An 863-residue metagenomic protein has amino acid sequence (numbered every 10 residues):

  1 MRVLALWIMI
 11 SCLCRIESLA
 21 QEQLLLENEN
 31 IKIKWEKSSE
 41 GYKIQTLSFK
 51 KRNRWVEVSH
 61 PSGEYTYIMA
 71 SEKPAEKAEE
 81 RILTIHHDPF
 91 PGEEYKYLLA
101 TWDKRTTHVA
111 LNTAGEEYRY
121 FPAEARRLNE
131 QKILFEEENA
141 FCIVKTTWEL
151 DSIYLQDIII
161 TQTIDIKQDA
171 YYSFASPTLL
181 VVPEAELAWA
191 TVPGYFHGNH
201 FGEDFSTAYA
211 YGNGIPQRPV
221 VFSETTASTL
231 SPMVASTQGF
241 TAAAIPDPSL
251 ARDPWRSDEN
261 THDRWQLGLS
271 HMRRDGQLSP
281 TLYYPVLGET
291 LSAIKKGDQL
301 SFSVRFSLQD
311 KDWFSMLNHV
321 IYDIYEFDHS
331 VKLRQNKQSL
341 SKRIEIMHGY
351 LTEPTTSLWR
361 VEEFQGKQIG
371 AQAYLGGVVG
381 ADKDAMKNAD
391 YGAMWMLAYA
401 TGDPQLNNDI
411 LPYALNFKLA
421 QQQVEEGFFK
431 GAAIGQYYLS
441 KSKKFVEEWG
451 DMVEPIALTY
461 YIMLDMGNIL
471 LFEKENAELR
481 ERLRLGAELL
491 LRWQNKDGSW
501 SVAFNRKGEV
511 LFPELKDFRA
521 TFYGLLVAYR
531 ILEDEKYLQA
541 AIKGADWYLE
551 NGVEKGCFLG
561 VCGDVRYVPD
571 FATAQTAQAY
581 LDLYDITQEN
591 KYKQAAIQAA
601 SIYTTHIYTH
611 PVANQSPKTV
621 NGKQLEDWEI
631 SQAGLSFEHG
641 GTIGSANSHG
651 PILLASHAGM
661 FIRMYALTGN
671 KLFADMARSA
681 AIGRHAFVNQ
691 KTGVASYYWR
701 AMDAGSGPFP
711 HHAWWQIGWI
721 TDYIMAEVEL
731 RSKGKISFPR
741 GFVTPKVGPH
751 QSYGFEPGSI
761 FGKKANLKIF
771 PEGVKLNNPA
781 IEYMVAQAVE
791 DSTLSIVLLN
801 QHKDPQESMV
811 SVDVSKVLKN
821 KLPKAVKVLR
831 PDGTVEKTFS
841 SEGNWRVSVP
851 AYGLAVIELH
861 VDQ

Functional and structural regions predicted by a protein language model:
V56-D298, S307: Beta-strand/loop-rich accessory regions of lumenal/periplasmic or secreted enzymes, predominantly carbohydrate-active
F135, A389-P404, Y460-E478, A520-D534 (+4 more regions): Well-ordered alpha-helical scaffold segments within catalytic/enzyme domains
L291-W313, S808, P850-H860: Short Pro-Gly-centered flexible turn/kink motifs
F314-S315, H319-A381, L411-P412, N416-K444 (+2 more regions): Low-complexity, Ser/Thr/Pro/Gly-enriched N-terminal "stalk/linker" regions
R360-A381, F428-P455, S499-A520, C557-A579 (+2 more regions): Carbohydrate-binding/catalytic loop surfaces
W493-N495, L532, A545-F558, C562-R566 (+3 more regions): Non-catalytic carbohydrate-binding regions of carbohydrate-active enzymes
I662, F761-K819: Carbohydrate-binding surface patches
W719, F839-Q863: C-terminal beta-strand-rich structural cap/linker in extracellular carbohydrate-active enzymes
